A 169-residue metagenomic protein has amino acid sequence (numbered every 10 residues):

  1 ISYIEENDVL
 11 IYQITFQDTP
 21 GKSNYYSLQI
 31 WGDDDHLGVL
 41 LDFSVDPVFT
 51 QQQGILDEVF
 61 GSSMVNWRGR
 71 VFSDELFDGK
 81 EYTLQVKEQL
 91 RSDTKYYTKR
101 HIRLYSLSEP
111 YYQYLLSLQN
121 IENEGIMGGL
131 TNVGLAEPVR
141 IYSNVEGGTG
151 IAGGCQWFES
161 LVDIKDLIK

Functional and structural regions predicted by a protein language model:
I1-K169: A sequence/structural signal for flexible, mid-protein segments enriched in small/helix-disrupting residues
